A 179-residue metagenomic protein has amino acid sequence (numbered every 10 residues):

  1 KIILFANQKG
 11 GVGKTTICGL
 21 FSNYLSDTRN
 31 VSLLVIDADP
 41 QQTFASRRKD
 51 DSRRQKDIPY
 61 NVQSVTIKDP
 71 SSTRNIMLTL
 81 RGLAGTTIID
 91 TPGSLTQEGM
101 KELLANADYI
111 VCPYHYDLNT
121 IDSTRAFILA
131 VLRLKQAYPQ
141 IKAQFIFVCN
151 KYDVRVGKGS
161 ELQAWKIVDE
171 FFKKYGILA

Functional and structural regions predicted by a protein language model:
K1-D37: Walker A/P-loop phosphate-binding motif and the immediately C-terminal alpha-helix
K1-I3, L33, A84-I89, F145: Generic beta-sheet signal
G19, N23-D27, K49-D50, A105 (+1 more regions): Short, well-ordered alpha-helices that flank and scaffold nucleotide-derived cofactor binding pockets
L34, P92-L178: Conserved catalytic-core segment of NTP-binding enzymes
D39, L80-M100: Switch II (G3) loop of P-loop NTPases
D39-Q41, K151: Residues in the short beta-alpha loop(s) of Rossmann-like NAD(P)-binding domains
Q41-I58: P-loop NTPase switch/communication element
Q55-I89: Conserved nucleotide-sensing/catalytic segment adjacent to the nucleotide-binding pocket in NTP-handling enzymes
